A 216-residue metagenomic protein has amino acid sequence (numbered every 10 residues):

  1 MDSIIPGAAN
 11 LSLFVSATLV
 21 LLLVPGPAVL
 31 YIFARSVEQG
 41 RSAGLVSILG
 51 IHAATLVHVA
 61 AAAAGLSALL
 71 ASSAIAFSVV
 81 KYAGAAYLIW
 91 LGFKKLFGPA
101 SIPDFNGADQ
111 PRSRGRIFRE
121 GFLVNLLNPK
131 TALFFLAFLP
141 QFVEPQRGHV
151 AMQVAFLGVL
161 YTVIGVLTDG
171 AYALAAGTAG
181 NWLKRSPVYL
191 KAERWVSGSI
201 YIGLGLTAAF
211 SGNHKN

Functional and structural regions predicted by a protein language model:
M1-V24, R41, L45-L49, Q110-K130 (+1 more regions): Small-residue-enriched transmembrane helix starts and helix-helix packing motifs in multi-pass inner-membrane proteins
D2-P6, S72-V80, L123, G148 (+2 more regions): Interfacial loop-to-helix junctions that mark the boundaries of transmembrane helices in multi-pass membrane
F14, Q39-S72, V143-K184: A small-residue-rich subset of transmembrane alpha-helices
L23-I32, K130-F138, F142, Y172: Transmembrane helix boundary and interhelical junction motifs in multipass membrane proteins
S42-I117, A175: Membrane helix-loop-helix hairpins that form the core translocation module of multi-pass transporters
V59-A63, L127, A132, Y201-H214: Hydrophobic alpha-helical transmembrane segments in multi-pass integral membrane proteins
A71-S101, T168-Y172, A176, G180-N216: Selective transmembrane alpha-helices of multi-pass membrane proteins
